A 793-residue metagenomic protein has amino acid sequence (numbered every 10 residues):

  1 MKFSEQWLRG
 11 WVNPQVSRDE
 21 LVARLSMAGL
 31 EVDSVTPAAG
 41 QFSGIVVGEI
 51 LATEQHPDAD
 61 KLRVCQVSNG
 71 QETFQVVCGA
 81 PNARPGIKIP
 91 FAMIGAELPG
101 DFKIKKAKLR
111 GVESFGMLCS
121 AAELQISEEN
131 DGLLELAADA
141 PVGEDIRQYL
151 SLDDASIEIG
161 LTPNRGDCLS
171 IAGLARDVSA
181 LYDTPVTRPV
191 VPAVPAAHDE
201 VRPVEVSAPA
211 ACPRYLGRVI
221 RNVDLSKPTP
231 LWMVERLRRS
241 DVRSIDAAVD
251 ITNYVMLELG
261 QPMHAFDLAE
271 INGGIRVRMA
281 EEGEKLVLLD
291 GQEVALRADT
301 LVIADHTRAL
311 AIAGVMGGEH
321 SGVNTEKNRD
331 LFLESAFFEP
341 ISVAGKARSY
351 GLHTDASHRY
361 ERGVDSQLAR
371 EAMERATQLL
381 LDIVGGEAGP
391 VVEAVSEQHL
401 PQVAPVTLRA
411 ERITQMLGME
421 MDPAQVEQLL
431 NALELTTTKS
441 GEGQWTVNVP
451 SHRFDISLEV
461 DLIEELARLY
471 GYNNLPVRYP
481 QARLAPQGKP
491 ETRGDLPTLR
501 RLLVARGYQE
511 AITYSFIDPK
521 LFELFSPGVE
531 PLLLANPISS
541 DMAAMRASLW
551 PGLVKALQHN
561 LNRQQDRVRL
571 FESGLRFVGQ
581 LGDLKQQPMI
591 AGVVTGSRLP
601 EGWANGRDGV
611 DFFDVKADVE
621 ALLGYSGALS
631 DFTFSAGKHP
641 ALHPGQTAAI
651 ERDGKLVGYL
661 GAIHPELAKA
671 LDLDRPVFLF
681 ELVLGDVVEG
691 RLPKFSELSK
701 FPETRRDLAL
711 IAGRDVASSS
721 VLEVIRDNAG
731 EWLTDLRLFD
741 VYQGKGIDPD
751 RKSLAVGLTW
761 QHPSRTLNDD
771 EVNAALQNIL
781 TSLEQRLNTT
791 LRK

Functional and structural regions predicted by a protein language model:
M1-H198, F332, G351, D355 (+3 more regions): Phosphate-backbone binding interfaces of nucleic-acid-interacting proteins
K2, E20, M27, N431-T438 (+5 more regions): A carboxyl-terminal module marker
K2-L8, D154-T162, P213-R221, D355-G363 (+8 more regions): Short, hydrophobic beta-strand segments
S4-E5, A23, R63, Y182 (+2 more regions): Glycine/proline-enriched, intrinsically flexible loops and inter-domain linkers
D33, V47-V77, V234-E235, T252-H320: Conserved mixed alpha/beta core segments that line enzyme active sites in large multi-domain catalysts
R110-E123, N130-E135, I146-Q148, A155 (+4 more regions): Mobile "lid/hinge" segments at catalytic clefts and subdomain interfaces of large enzymes
Y182-S207, V384-I413, E420: Terminal amphipathic helices with adjacent charged low-complexity linkers/tails
V406-R567, F571, R706, T759-Q761 (+1 more regions): Extended, well-folded interaction surfaces typified by the phenylalanyl-tRNA synthetase beta subunit core
